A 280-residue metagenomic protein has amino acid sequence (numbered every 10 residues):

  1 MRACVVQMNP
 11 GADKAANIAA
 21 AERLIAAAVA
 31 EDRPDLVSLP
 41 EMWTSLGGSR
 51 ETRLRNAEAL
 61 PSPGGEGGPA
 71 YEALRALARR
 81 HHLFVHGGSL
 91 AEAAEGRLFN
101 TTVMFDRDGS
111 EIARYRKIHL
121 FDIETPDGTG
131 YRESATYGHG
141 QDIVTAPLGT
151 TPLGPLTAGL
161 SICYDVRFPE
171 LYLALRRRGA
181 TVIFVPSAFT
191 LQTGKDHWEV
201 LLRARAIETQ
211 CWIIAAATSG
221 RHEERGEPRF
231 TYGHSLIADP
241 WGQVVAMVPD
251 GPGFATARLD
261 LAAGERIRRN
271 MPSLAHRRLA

Functional and structural regions predicted by a protein language model:
M1-C4: Extreme N-terminal starter segment of soluble prokaryotic enzymes
Q7-K14: Short polar catalytic/cofactor-binding loops
A16-A27, V166-L173: Short, acidic/polar
E22-D108, R114-R116, I123, F189-E208: Cys-nucleophile CN-hydrolase/nitrilase-fold catalytic domain and related Cys-dependent amidase chemistry that acts on
L60-P63, A93-R178, L191-V200, A204 (+1 more regions): Active-site catalytic loop in hydrolytic enzyme cores
P63-H86, C163-A255: CN hydrolase (nitrilase-like) catalytic-core segments centered on the catalytic cysteine and neighboring Lys/Glu
G264-A280: A conserved C-terminal secondary-structure "cap"
